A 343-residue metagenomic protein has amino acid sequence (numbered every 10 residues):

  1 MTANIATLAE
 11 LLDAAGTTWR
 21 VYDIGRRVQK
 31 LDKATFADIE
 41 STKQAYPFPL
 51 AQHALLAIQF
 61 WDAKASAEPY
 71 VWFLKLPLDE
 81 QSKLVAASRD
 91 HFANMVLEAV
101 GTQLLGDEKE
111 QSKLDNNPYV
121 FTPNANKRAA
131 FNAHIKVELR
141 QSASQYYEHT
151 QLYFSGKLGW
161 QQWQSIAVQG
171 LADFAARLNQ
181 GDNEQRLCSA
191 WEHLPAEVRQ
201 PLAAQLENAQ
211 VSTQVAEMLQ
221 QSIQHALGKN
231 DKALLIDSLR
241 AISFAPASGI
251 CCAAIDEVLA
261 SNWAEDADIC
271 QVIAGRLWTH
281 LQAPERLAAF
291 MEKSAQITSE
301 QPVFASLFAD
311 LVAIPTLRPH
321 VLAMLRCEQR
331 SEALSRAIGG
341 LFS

Functional and structural regions predicted by a protein language model:
T2-E217, Q221: Phosphoinositide system proteins, centered on phosphoinositide phosphatases and their trafficking scaffolds
K157-L178, S189-H193, R199-T213, A233-P246 (+3 more regions): Structural detector for internal amphipathic alpha-helices that build alpha-solenoid repeat scaffolds
L187-W191, S222-A226, V258-S261, Q296-T298: Helix-loop junctions that connect tandem helical modules in alpha-solenoid scaffolds
Q214-L227, D231, L281: Extended repeat-based interaction scaffolds and adjacent low-complexity, acidic/S/T/P-biased segments that form broad
S238-S343: Alpha-helical oligomerization segments
